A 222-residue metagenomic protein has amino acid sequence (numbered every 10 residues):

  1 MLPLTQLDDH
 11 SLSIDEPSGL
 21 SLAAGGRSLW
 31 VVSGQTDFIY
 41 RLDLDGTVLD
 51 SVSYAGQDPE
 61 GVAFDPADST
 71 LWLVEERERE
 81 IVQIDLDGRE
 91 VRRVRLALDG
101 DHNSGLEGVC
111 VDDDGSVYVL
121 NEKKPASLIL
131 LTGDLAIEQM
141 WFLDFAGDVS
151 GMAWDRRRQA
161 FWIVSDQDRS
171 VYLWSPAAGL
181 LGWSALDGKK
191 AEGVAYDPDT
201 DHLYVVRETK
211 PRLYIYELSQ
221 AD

Functional and structural regions predicted by a protein language model:
P3-S11, T47-S53, E90-G100, A136-L143 (+1 more regions): A short beta-strand motif characteristic of beta-propeller blades
L12-G25, A55-S69, D99-D114, D144-R157 (+1 more regions): Beta-rich, blade/repeat-based domains predominating in secreted/periplasmic proteins but also intracellular
A23, W30-Q35, D65, L71-R79 (+3 more regions): Conserved beta-strand positions in repeat-built beta-propeller and related beta-rich domains
W30-V52: Beta-propeller domains
F38-Y40, E80-Q83, P125-I129, S170-L173 (+1 more regions): Structural motif
D43-T47, D85-R89, T132-L135, W174-G179 (+1 more regions): Short loop/turn segments that connect beta-strands within beta-propeller blades
Q83-G133: Hydrophobic, well-structured mid-protein blocks that either form specific transmembrane helices
G193-D222: Blade-level signature of beta-propeller repeat domains, shared across WD40, Kelch, NHL, RCC1 and BNR/Asp-box propellers
